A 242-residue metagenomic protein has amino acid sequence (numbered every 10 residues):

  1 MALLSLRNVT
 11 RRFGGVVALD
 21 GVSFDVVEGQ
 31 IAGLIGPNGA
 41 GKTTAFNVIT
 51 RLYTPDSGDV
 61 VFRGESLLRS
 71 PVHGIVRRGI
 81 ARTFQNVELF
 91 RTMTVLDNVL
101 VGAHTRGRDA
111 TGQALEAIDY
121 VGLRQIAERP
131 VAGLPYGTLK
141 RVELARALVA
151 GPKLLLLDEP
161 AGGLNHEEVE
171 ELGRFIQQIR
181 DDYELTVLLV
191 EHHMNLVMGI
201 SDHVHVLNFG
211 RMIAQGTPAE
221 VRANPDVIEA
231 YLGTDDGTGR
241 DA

Functional and structural regions predicted by a protein language model:
M1-A242: Glycine-rich phosphate-binding loops of nucleotide-dependent enzymes
